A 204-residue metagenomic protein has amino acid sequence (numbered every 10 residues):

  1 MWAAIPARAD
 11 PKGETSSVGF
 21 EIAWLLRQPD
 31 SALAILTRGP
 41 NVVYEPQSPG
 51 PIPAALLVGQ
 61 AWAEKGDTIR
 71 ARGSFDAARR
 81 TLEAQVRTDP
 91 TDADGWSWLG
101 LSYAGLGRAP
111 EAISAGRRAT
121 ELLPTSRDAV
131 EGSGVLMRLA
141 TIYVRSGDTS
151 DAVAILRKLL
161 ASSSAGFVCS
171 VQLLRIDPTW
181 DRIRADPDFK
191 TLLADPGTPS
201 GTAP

Functional and structural regions predicted by a protein language model:
M1-P204: Alpha-helical protein-protein interaction modules
